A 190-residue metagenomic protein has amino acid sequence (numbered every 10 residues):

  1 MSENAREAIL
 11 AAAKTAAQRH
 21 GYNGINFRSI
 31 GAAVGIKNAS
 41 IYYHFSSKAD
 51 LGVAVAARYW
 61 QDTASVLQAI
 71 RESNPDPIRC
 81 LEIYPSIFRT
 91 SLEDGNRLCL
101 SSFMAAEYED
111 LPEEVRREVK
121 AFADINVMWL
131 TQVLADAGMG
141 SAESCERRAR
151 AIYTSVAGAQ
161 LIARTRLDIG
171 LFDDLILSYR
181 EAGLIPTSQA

Functional and structural regions predicted by a protein language model:
M1-N4, N74, T187-A190: N-terminal intrinsically disordered/low-complexity leader segments
S2, L10, G52, A56 (+2 more regions): Amphipathic, non-transmembrane alpha-helical scaffold segments
A8, A12-D50, A54: Helix-turn-helix
F27, K48, G52, L81 (+4 more regions): A general structural signal for well-ordered alpha-helical segments in protein cores
F45, F103-D110: Short helix-capping/turn signature of helix-turn-helix
A54-R58, L67-R97, R148-I152: Hydrophobic alpha-helical connector segments
A64, I83, E93-R97, P112-G138 (+2 more regions): Amphipathic alpha-helical packing segments from all-alpha helical-bundle domains
S91, Q132, Y153-L171, A182-Q189: Amphipathic C-terminal alpha-helical segment
